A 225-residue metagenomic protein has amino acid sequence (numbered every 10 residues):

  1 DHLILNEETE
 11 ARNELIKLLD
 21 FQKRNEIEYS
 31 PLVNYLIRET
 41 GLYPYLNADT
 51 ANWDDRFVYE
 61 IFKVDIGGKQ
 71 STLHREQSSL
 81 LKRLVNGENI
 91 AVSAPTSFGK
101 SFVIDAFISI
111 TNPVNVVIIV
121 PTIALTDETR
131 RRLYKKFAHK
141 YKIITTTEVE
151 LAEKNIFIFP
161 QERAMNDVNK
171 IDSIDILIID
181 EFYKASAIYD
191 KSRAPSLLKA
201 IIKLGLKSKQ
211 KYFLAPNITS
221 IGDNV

Functional and structural regions predicted by a protein language model:
D1-V225: N-terminal helicase ATP-binding lobe
